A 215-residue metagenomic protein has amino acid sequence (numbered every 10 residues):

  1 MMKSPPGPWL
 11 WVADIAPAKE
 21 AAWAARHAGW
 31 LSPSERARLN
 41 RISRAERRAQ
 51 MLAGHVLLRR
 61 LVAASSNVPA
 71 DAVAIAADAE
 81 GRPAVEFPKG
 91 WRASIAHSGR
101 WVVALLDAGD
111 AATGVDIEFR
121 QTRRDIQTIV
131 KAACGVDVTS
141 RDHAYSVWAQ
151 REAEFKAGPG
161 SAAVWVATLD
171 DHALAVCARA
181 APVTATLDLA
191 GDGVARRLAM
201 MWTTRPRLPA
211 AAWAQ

Functional and structural regions predicted by a protein language model:
M1-Q215: Conserved nucleotide-ligand handling architecture
